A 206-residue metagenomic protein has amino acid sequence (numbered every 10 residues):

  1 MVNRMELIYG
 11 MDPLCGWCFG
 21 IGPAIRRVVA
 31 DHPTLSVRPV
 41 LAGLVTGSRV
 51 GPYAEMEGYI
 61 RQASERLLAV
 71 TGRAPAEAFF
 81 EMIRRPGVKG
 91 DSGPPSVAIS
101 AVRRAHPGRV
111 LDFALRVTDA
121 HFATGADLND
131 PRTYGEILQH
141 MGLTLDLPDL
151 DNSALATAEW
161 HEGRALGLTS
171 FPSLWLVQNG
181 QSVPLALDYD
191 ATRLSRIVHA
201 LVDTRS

Functional and structural regions predicted by a protein language model:
M1-V2, S206: Classical N-terminal secretory signal peptides
V2-I8: Extreme N-terminal starter segment of soluble prokaryotic enzymes
R4, P95, S170-F171: A structure-centric signal for secondary-structure junctions around beta-strands
I8-Y9, W17: Basic, Lys/Arg-rich alpha-helical nucleic-acid-recognition elements, primarily the DNA-binding modules of transcription
L14, G22-A30, R116-S206: C-terminal cap of thioredoxin/glutaredoxin-like
F19-A120: Structural alpha/beta surface segment adjacent to cysteine/selenocysteine redox centers across thiol/disulfide enzymes
